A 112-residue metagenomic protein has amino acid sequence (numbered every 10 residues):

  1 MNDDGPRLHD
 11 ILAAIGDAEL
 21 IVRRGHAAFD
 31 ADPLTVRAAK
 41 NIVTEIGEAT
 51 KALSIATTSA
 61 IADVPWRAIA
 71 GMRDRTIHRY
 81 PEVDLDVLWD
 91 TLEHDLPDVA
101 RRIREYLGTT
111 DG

Functional and structural regions predicted by a protein language model:
M1-G112: Solvent-exposed interaction patches of small proteins and small membrane subunits
